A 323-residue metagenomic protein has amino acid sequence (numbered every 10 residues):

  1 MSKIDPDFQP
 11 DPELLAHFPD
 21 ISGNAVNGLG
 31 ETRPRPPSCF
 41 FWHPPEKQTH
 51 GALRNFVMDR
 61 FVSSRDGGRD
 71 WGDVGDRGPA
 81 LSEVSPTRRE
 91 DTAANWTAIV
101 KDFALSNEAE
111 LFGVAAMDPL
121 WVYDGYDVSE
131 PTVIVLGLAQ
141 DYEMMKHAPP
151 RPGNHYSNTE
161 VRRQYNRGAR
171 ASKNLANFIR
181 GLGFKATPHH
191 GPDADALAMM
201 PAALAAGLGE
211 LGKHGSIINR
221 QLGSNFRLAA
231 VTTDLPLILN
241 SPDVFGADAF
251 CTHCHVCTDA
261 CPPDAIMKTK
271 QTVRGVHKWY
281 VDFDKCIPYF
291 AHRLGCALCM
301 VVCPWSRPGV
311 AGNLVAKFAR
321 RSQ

Functional and structural regions predicted by a protein language model:
M1-V114, D124-S129, W305-Q323: Iron-sulfur (Fe-S) cluster-binding modules
A94, K101, E110-Q323: Catalytic cores of enzyme domains
